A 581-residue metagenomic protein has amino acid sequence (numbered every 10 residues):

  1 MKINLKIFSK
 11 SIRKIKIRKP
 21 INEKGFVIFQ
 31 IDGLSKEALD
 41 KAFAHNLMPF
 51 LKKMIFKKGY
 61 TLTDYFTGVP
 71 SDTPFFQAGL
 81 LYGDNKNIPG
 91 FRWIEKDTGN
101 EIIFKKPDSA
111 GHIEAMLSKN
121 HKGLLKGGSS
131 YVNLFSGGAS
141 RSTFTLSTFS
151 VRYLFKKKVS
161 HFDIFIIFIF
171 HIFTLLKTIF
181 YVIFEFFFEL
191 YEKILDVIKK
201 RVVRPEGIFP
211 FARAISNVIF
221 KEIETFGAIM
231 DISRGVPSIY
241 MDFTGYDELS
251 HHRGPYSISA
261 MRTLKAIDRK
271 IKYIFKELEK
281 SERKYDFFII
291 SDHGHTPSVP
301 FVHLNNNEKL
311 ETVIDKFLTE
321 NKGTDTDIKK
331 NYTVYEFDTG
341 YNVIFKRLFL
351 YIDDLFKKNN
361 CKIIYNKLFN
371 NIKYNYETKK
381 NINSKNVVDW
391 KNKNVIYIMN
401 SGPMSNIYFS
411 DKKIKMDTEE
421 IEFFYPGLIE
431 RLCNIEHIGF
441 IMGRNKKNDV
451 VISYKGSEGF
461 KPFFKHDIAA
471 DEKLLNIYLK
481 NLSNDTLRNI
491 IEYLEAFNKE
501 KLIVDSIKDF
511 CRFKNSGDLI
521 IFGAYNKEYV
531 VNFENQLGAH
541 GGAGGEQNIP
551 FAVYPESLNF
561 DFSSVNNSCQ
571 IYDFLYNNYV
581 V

Functional and structural regions predicted by a protein language model:
K2-G59: Active-site-proximal N-terminal segment of extracellular/periplasmic enzymes that hydrolyze or transfer
K41-Q77, G83-K86: Short, structured active-site-proximal loop/turn typified by the sulfatase FGly-forming signature C/S-X-P-X-R
G83-G254, I352-K379, V395-M416, F460-I491 (+4 more regions): His/Asp/Glu-rich, glycine-adjacent segments that coordinate divalent cations and/or stabilize oxyanion chemistry on
V218-I219, I223, D231, I239 (+4 more regions): A long, amphipathic alpha-helix that forms part of the scaffold/cap immediately adjacent to metal-dependent active
K270-N306, V450-S453: Metal-dependent active-site segment of extracytoplasmic phospho-/sulfohydrolases and closely related
H293-N400, K455-L474, Y493-E495, S516-G517 (+1 more regions): Histidine-centered active-site microenvironments of extracellular/periplasmic hydrolases and transferases
K413-E528: Acidic, glycine-rich loop-and-strand cores that form catalytic or ligand-binding grooves in diverse globular domains
Y493-L575: Low-complexity, glycine/alanine/valine/leucine- and proline-rich hydrophobic stretches
